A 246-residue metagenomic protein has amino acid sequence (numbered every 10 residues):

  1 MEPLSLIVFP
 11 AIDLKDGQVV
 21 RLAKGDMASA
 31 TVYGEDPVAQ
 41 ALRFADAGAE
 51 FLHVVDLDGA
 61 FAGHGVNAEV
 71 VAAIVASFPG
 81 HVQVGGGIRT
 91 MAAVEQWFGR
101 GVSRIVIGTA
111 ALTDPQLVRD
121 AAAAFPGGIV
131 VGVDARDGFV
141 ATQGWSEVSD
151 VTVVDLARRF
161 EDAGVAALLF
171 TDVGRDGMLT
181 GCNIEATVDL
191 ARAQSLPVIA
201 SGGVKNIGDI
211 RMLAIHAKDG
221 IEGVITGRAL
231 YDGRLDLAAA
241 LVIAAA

Functional and structural regions predicted by a protein language model:
I7-A11, F51, H81-Q83, S103-V106 (+5 more regions): Structural preference for beta-strand elements that scaffold enzyme active sites
D13, F44, L52, W97 (+5 more regions): Conserved, mostly hydrophobic/aromatic
D16-V20, K24-A28, E95-F98, V102-D176: Conserved anion-binding
Y33-A45, R89-E95, S149-R159: Short, acidic/polar
F51-E69, T109, L169-L179: Glycine-rich, proline-tolerant flexible connector loops at the mouths of alpha/beta enzymes
A62-G85, L117-D134, L179-I207: Alpha-helix-loop-beta-strand connector modules within alpha/beta enzyme cores
F78-R104, E185-G220, L235, A240: Catalytic cores of alpha/beta
L117-A124, I129, A214-V224, L230-A246: C-terminal helical cap(s) of enzyme catalytic domains, especially alpha/beta-barrels
